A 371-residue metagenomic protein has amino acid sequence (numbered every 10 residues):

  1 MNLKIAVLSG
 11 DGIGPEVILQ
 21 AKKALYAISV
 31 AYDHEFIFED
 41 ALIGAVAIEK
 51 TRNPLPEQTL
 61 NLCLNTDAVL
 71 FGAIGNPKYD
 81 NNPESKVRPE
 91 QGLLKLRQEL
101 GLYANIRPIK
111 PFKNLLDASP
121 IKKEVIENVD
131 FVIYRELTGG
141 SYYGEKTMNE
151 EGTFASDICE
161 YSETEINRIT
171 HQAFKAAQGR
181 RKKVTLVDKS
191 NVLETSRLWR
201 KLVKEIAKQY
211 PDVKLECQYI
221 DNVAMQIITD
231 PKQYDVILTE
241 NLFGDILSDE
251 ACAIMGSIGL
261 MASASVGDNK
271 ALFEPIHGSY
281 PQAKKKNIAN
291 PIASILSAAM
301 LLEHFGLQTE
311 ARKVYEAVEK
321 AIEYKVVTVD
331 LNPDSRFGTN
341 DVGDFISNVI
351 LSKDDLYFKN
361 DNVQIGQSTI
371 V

Functional and structural regions predicted by a protein language model:
M1-I5: Extreme N-terminal starter segment of soluble prokaryotic enzymes
A6-K23, A27-S29, E151-D221, Q233: Glycine-rich phosphate/diphosphate-binding loop of Rossmann-like nucleotide-binding domains
D11-G14, D67, Y134, A173 (+4 more regions): Buried hydrophobic positions in well-ordered alpha/beta secondary-structure cores of metabolic enzymes
D33-E57, M225-I227: N-terminal beta-loop-helix "entrance" segment that forms/cooperates in small-molecule cofactor or anionic ligand
G44, N114, Q218-M225: Short acidic loop-to-helix transition motifs that present clustered carboxylates
A45-I48, V87, I228-V326: Glycine-rich phosphate/nucleotide-binding loop
E49-S156, L242: N-terminal glycine-rich phosphate/adenylate-binding segment common to multiple enzyme folds
A293-V371: Mobile late-domain/C-terminal helix-loop "cap" segments that border catalytic sites or the cytosolic face
